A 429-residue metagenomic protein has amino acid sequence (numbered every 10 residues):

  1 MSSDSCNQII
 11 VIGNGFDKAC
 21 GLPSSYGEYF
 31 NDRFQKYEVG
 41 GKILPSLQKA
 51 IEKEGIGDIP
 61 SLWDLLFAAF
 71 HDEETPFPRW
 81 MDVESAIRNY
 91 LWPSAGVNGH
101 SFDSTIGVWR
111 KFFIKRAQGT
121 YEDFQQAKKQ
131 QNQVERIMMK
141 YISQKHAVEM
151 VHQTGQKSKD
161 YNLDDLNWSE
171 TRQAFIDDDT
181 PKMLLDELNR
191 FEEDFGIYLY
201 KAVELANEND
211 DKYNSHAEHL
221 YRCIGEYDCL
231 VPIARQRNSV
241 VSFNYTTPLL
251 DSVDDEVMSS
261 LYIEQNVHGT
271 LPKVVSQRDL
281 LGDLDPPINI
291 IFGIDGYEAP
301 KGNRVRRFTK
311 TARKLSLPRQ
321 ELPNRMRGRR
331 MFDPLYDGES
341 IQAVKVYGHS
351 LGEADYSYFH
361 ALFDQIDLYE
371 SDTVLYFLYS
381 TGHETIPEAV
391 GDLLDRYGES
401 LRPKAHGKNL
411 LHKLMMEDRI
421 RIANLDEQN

Functional and structural regions predicted by a protein language model:
M1-C20, Y26-Y29, G41, P45 (+2 more regions): SIR2/sirtuin-family catalytic core signature
C20-G21, L250: Short N-terminal helix/helix-N-cap motif within the alpha/beta-hydrolase-1
L22-S24, R278-D279: Short aromatic-enriched loop/helix-cap "lid" or pocket-rim segments at secondary-structure transitions that line
P45-P323: Extended, H/D-rich, highly charged conserved domains that either
S316-Y336: TIR-domain catalytic/interaction hotspot
